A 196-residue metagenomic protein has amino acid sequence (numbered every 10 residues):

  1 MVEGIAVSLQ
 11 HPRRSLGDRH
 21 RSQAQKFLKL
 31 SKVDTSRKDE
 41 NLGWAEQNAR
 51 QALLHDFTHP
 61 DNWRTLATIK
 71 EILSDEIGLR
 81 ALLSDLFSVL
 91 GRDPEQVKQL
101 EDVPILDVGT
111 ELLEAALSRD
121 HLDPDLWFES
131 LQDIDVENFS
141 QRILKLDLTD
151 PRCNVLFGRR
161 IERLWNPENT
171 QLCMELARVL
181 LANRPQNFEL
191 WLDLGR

Functional and structural regions predicted by a protein language model:
M1-S36, A81-M174: Intrinsically disordered, low-complexity, charge-biased linker/tail regions
Q25, P60-L73, D193: Non-membrane alpha-helical segments in proteins
K26, L30, T35, A52 (+4 more regions): Residue-level signature for tetratricopeptide repeat
G43, R50, L83-S84, R178: Alpha-solenoid helical repeat scaffolds
F57, G91, P151, R184-P185: Short coil turns that delineate tetratricopeptide repeat
